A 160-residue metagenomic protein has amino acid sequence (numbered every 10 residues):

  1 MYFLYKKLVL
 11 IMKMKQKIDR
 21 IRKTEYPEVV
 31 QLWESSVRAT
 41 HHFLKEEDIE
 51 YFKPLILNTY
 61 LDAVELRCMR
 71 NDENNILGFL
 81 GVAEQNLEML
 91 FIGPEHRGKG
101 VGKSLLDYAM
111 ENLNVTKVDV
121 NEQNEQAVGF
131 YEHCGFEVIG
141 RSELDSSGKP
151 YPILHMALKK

Functional and structural regions predicted by a protein language model:
Y2-T24: Conserved N-terminal entry element of GNAT/NAT acetyltransferase domains
Y26, V30-L57: Conserved GNAT-fold acetyl-CoA-binding loop/helix
L57-C68, N86: A short helix-loop-beta-strand connector motif used in the catalytic cores of GNAT acetyltransferases and, in some
E65-G78: Conserved beta-hairpin
N86-R97, V120-N121: A short, internal acetyl-CoA/4′-phosphopantetheine-binding micro-motif in the GNAT/acyltransferase core
H96, G100-Y108: Conserved acetyl-CoA pyrophosphate-binding loop and the N-cap/start of the following alpha-helix in GNAT-like
K103-S104, N124-R141, S147-K149: Conserved active-site alpha-helix within GNAT-family acetyltransferase domains
E111-Q123: Conserved GNAT acetyl-CoA-binding A-motif
